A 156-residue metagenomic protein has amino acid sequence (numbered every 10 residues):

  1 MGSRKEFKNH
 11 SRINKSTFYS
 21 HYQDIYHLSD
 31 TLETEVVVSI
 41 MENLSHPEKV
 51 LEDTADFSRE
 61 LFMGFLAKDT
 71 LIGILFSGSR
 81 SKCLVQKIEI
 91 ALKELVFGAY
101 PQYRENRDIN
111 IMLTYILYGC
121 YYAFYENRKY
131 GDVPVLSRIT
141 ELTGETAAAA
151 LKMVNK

Functional and structural regions predicted by a protein language model:
M1-K5, N9-K156: Alpha-helical bundle regulatory/interaction domains
